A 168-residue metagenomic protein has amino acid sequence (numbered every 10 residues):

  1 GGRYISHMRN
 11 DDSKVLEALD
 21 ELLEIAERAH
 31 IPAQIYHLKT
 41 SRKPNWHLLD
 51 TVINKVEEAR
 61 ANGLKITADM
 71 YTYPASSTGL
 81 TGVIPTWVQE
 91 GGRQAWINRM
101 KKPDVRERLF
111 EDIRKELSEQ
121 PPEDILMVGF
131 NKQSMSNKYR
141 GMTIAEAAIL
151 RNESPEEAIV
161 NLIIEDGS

Functional and structural regions predicted by a protein language model:
G1-R28: Hydrophobic, small-residue-rich alpha-helical packing segments that form membrane-like cores
E24-E27, P32, H37-S168: Active-site neighborhoods of metal-dependent hydrolases
